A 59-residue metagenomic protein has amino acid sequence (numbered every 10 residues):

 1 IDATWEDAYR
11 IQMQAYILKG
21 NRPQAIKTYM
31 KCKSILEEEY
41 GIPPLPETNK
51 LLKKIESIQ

Functional and structural regions predicted by a protein language model:
I1-Q59: Intrinsically disordered, charged and Pro/Gly-enriched terminal/linker segments that flank large helical-solenoid
